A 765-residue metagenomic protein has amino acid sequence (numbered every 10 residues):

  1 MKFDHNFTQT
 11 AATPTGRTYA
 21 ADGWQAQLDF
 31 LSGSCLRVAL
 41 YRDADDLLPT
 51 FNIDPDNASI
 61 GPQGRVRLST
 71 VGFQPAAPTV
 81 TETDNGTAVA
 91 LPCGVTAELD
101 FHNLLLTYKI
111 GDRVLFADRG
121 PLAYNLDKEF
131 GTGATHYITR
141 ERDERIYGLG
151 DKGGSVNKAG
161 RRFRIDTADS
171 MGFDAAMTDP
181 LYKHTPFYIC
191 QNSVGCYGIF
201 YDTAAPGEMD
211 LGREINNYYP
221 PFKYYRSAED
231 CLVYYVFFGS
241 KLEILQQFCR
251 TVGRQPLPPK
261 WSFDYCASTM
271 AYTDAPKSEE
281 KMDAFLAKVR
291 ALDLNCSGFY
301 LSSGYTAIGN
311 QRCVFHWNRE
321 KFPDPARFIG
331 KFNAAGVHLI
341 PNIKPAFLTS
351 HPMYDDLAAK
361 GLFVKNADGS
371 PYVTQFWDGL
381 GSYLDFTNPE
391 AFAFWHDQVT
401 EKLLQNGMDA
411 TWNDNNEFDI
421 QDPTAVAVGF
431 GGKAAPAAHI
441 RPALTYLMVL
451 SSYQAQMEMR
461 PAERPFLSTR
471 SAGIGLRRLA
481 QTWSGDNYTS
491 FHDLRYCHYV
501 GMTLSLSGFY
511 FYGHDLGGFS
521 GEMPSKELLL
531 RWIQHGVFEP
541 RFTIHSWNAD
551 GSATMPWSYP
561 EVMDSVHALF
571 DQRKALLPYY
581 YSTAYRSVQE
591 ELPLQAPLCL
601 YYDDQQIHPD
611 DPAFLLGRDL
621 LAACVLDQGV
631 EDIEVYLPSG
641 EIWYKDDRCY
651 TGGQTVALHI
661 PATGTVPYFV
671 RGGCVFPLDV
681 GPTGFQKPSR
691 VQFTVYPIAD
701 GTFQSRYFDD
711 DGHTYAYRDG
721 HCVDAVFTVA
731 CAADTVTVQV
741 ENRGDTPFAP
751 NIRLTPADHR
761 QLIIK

Functional and structural regions predicted by a protein language model:
M1-S262, S268-M270, K277-A287, N318 (+6 more regions): N-terminal accessory segment at the very beginning of proteins
C35, T96, L105, P186-F187 (+21 more regions): Beta-sheet entry/capping signal
D54, I60-R67, N295-V566, Y601-Y602 (+2 more regions): Aromatic- and carboxylate-enriched substrate-binding clefts and catalytic-loop regions of carbohydrate-active enzymes
A117, I165, M171-M177, Y182-K183 (+5 more regions): Internal mixed beta-strand/loop scaffold within catalytic domains of large alpha/beta enzymes
R142, L149, R164-D166, L181-H184 (+5 more regions): Short, hydrophobic/amphipathic alpha-helical packing segments that form internal helix faces or helix-helix interfaces
G253-P256, R290-D293, T503: Acidic (Asp/Glu)-rich catalytic clusters
Y453-F466, A472-W483, Y496, L504-H514 (+3 more regions): Catalytic core of carbohydrate-active enzymes
